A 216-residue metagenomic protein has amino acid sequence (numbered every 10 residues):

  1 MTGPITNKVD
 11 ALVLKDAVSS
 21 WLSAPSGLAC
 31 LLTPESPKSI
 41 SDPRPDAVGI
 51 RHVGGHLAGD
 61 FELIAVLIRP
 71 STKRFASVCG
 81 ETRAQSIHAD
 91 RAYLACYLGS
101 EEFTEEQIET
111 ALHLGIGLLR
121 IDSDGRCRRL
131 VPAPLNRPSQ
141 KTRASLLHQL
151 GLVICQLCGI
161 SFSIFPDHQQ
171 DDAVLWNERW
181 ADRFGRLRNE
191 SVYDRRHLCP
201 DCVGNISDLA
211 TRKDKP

Functional and structural regions predicted by a protein language model:
M1-P45, R51, G55-A58, K213: Acidic-basic catalytic patches of nuclease active cores, encompassing PD-(D/E)XK and other metal-cofactor nuclease
P37-H52, H56-G59, N136-G151, Y193 (+1 more regions): Positively charged, polar, low-complexity stretches
I50, A58-S71: Active-site ExK catalytic segment of metal-dependent nucleases
K73-F75, H88-G125: Nucleic-acid nuclease catalytic cores
D122-G159, P166: A conserved mid-domain beta-alpha-beta active-site/ligand-binding segment of alpha/beta enzyme cores
P134-N136, S207-P216: Short, intrinsically disordered terminal segments enriched in charged and Pro/Gly residues
L152-V192: Short recognition patches in nucleic-acid-associated and regulatory proteins
G159, P200-V203: Cys/His-coordinated zinc-binding microdomains
